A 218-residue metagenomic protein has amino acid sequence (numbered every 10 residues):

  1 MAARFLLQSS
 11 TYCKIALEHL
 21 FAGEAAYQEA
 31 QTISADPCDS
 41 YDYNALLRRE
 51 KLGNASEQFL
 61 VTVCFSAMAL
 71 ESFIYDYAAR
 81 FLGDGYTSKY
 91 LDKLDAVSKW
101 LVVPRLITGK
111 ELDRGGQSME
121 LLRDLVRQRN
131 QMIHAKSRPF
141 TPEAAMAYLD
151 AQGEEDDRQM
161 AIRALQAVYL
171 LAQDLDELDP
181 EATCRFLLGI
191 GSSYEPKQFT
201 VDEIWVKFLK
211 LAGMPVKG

Functional and structural regions predicted by a protein language model:
M1-A96, Q117-E120, S192: Amphipathic alpha-helical interface elements
A2-Q8, K14, F21, Q28-N44 (+2 more regions): Polyanionic, low-complexity intrinsically disordered segments
S72-D150, A161-L171, L175: Flexible secondary-structure boundary motifs
